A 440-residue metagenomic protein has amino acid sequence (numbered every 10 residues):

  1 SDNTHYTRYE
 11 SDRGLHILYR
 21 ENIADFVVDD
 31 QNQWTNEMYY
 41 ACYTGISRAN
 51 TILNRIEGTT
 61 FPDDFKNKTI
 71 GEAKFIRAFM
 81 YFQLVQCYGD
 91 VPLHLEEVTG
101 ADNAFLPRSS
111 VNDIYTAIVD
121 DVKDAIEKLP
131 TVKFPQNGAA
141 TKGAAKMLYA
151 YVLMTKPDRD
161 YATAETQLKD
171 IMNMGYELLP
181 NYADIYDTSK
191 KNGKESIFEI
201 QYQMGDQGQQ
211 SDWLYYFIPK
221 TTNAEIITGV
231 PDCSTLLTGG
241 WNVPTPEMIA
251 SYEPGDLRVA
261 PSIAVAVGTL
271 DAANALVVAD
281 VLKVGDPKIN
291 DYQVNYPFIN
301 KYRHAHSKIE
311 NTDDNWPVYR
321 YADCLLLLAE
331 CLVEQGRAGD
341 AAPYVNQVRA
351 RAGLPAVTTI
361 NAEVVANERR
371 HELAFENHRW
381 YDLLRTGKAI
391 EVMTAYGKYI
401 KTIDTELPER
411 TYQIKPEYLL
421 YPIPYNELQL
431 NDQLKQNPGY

Functional and structural regions predicted by a protein language model:
S1-G14, Y115, K123-I126, A139-K283 (+1 more regions): An aromatic- and glycine-enriched ligand-binding surface/loop that stacks and positions planar moieties
H5-L15, N32, C42-G45, A117 (+7 more regions): Long, intrinsically disordered, low-complexity segments
D12-Y88, S109-D113, V122-P135, A305-W316 (+1 more regions): Conserved, well-structured interaction surfaces
L15-L18, N22-V27, A250-R320: Flexible, polar/acidic helix-loop-strand segments at domain edges
V85-Q86, D90-P92, K133, V152-R159 (+1 more regions): Short coil/turn linking the two alpha-helices of tandem helical-hairpin repeats
